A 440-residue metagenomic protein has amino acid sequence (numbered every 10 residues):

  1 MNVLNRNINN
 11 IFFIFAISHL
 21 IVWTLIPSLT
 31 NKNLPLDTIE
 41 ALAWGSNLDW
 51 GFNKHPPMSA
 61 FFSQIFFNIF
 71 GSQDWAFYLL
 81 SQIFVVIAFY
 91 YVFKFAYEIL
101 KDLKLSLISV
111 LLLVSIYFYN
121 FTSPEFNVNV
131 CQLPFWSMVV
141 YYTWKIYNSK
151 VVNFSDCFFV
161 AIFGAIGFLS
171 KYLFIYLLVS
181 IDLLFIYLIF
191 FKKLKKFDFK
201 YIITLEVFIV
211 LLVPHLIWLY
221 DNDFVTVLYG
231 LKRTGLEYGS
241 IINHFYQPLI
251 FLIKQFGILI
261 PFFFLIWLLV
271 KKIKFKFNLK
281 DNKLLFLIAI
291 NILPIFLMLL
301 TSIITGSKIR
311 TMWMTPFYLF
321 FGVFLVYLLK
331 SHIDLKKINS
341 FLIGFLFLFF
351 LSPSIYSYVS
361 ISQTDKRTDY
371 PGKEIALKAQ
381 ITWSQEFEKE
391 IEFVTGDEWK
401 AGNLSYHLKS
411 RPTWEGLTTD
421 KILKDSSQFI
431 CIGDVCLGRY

Functional and structural regions predicted by a protein language model:
A16, S109-Y117, G164, F168: Short helix- or helix-capping micro-motifs that position conserved polar/aromatic residues at function-defining sites
N47, D156-Y172, L183, F208-V210: Membrane-interface alpha helices of multi-pass inner-membrane proteins
L79-L100, S137-Y142: Transmembrane-helix motifs of polytopic, lipid-linked glycan transferases
Y97-L100, V139-D156, L329: Membrane-interface transmembrane helices that cradle and orient dolichyl/undecaprenyl
F121-Q132: Short acidic/glycine- and proline-prone juxtamembrane loop motifs at membrane-interface regions of multi-pass membrane
L178-K283, P294-L299, I304: Transmembrane-lumen/periplasm boundary regions of multi-pass, lipid-linked membrane glycan transferases
S331-V359: Signature aromatic-anchored transmembrane alpha helix within multi-pass, membrane-resident enzymes that catalyze glycan
D365-L437: Short periplasmic/luminal acceptor-recognition loop of GT-C membrane glycosyltransferases, typified by
